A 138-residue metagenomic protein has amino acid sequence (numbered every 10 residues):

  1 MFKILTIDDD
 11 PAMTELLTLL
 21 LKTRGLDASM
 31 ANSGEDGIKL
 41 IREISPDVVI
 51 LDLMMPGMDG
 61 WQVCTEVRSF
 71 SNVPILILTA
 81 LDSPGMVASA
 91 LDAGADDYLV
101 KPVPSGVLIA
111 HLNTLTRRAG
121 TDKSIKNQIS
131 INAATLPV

Functional and structural regions predicted by a protein language model:
M1-A12, L17-L21, V49: Conserved acidic segment of CheY-like receiver
K3, T116-V138: Short, Lys/Arg-enriched segments at the junction into DNA-binding effector domains of transcriptional regulators
D8, D52, T79: Active-site residues of response regulator receiver
I44-I50: Active-site beta3 strand of CheY-like receiver
M55: Receiver (REC) domain active-site loop signature in two-component systems and cognate sites in sensor histidine kinases
G85, P102-T116: C-terminal output helix
